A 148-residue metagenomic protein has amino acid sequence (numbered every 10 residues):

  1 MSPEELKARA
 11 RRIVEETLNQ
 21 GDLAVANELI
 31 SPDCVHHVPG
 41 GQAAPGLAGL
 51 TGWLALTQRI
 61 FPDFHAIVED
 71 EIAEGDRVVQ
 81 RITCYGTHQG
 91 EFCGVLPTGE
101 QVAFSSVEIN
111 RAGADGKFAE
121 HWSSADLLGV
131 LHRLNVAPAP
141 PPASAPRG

Functional and structural regions predicted by a protein language model:
M1-G148: C-terminal and inter-domain tail/linker signature
